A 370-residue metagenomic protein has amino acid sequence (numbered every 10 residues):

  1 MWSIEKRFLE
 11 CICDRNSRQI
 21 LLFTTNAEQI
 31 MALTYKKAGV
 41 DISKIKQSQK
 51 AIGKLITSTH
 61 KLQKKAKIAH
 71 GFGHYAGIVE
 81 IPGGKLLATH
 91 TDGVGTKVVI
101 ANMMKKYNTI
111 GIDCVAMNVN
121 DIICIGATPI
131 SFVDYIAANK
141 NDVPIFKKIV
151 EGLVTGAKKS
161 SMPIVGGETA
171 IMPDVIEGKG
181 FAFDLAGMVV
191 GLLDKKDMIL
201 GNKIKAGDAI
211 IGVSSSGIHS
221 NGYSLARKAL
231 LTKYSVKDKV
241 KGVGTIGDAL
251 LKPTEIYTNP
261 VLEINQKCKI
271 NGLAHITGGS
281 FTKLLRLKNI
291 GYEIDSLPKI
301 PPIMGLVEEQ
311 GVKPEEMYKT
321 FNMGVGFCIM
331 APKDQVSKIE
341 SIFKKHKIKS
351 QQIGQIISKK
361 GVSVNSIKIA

Functional and structural regions predicted by a protein language model:
C11-C13: Cysteine-centered motifs
M31-G39, I145-P163, I176-L185, K233 (+3 more regions): Glycine-/charge-enriched secondary-structure boundary and capping motifs
M31-I123, S161, M172-V175, K205 (+1 more regions): N-terminal glycine-rich phosphate/pyrophosphate-binding loops that anchor nucleotide-derived ligands and cofactors
G73, L86-L87, V94-G95, K105 (+4 more regions): Glycine-rich anion-binding loops of enzyme active sites
A206-G244, D248: Acidic, glycine-rich loop-and-beta core segments that form the ion-binding/anion-interacting portion of active sites
